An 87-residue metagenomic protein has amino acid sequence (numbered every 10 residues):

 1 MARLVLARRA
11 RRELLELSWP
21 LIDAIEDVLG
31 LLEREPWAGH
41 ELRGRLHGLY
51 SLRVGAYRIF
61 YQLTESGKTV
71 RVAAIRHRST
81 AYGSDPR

Functional and structural regions predicted by a protein language model:
M1-L4, R9-E16, P20-D23, V54 (+1 more regions): Enriched for short, Lys/Arg-rich terminal
V28-L52: A short, surface-exposed loop/turn module that caps and links secondary-structure elements
